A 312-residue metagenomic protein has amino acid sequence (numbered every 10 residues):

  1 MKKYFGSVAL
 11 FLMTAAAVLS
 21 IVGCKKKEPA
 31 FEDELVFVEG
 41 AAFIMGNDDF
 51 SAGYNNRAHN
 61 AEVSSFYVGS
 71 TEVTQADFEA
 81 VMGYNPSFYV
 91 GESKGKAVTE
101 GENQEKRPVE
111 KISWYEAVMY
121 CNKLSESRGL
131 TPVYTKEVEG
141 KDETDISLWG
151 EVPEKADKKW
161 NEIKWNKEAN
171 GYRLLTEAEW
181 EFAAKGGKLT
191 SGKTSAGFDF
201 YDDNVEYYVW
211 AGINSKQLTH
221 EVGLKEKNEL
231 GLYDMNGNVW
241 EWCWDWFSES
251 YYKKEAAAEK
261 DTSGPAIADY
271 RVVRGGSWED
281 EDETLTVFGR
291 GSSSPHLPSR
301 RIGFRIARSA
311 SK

Functional and structural regions predicted by a protein language model:
M1-Y4, T14-L35: Bacterial Sec-dependent N-terminal signal peptides
A30-E92, P108-E126, A178, A183 (+1 more regions): A short glycine-rich, aromatic-capped structural motif
V36, Y67, R173, E241 (+1 more regions): Residues embedded in well-ordered beta-strands
I44, W114-F288: Functional-site microenvironments in short loops/helix caps that host divalent-cation chemistry
S51-A58, W160-E162, K260, R290-P295: Short, P/G- and charge-enriched loop/turn segments at secondary-structure junctions
S87-G101, K141-E143, K158-K159, Y208: Cellulosome-associated attachment modules in secreted, modular CAZymes
S299-K312: Short, structured beta-strand segments at or near domain termini in extracellular proteins/domains
